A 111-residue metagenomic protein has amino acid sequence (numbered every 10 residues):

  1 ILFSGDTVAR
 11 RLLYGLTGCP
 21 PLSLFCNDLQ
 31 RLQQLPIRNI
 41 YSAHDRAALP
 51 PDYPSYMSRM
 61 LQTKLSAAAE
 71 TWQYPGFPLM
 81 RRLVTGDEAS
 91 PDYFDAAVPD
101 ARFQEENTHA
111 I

Functional and structural regions predicted by a protein language model:
I1-R31: Catalytic core of the metallo-beta-lactamase
Q30-N39, A43-I111: Accessory terminal helices/loops
